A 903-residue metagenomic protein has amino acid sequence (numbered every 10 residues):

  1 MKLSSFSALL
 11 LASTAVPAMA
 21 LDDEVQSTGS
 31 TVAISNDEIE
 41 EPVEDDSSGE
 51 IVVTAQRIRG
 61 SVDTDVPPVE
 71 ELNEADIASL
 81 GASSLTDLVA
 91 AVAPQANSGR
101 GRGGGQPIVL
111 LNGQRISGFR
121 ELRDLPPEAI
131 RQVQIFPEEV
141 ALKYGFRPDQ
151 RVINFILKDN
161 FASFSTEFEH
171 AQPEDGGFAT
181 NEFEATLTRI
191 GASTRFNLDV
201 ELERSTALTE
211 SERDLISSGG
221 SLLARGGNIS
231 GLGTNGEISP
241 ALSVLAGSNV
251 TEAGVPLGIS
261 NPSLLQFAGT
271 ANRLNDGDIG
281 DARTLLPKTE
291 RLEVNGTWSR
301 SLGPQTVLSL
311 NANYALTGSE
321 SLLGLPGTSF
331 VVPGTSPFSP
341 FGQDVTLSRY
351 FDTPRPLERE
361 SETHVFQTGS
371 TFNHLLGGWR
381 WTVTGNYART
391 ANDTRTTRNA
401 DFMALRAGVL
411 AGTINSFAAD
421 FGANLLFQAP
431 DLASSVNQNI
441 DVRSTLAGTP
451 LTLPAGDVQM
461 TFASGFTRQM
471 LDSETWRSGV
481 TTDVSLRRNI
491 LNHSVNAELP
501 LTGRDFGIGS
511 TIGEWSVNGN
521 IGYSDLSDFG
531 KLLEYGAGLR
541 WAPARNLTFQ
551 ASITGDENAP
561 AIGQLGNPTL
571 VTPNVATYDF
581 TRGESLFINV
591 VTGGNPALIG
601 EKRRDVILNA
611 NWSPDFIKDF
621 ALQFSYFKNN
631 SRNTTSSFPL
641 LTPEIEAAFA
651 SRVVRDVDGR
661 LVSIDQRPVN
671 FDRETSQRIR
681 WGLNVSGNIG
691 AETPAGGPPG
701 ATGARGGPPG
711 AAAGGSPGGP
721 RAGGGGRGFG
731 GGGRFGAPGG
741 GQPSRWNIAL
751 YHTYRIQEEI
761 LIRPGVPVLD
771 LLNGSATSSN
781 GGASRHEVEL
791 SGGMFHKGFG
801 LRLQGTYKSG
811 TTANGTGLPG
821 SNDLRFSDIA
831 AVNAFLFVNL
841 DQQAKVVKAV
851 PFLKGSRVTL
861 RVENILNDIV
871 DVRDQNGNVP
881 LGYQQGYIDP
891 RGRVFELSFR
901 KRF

Functional and structural regions predicted by a protein language model:
N36-E44, I51-G101, I116-L125, V140-R147 (+6 more regions): N-terminal plug
V109, L208, L215-L223, V255-T289 (+10 more regions): Surface-exposed, low-complexity loop segments enriched in small/polar and acidic residues
I116, L125-E169, T209, G718-G719 (+2 more regions): A beta-strand signature from Gram-negative outer-membrane beta-barrel systems, especially the internal plug domain
Q134, V152, F161-T188, G277-P287: Short strand-turn segments of transmembrane beta-barrel domains in outer membranes, especially the first one or two
E139, D159, H170-E174, G191-S193 (+19 more regions): Transmembrane beta-strands of outer-membrane beta-barrel pores
N160-S163, I190-S193, L302-V307, H374-R380 (+8 more regions): Short loop/turn motifs that connect adjacent beta-strands in outer-membrane beta-barrel proteins
G563-G566, L570-F580, N589, G593-A597 (+5 more regions): Outer-membrane beta-barrel domain signature, especially the mid-to-C-terminal portions of large Gram-negative OMP
N630-R632, R705-P708, A712, S716-R734 (+2 more regions): C-terminal beta-signal and adjacent terminal beta-strands/loops of Gram-negative outer-membrane beta-barrel proteins
